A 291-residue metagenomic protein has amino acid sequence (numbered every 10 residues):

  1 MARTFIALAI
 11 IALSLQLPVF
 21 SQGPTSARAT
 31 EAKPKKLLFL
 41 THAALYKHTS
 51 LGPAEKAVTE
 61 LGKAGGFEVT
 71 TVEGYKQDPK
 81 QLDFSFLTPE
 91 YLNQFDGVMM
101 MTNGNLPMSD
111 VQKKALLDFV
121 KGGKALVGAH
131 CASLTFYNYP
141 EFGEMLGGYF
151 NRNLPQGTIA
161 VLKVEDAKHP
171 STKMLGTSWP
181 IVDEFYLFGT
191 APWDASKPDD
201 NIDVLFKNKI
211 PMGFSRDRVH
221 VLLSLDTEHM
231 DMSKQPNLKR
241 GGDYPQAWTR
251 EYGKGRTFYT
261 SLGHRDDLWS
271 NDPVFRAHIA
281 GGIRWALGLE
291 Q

Functional and structural regions predicted by a protein language model:
M1-T4: Positively charged n-region of N-terminal signal peptides that target proteins for export
I6-P18: Bacterial N-terminal signal peptides
G23-K35, T41, T49-G52, A57-E60 (+4 more regions): Extracellular ligand-binding/catalytic regions of CAZymes and related secreted enzymes and adhesion modules
T25-S26, F84-L87, K113-K114, K207-K209 (+1 more regions): A generic local structural motif
T30-P34, K63, E90-Q94, V120-G122 (+6 more regions): Extracellular/periplasmic catalytic domains that process cell-envelope and extracellular macromolecules
K36-L40, L45-T135, W269: Helical hinge/lid and interdomain linker segments adjacent to catalytic or ligand-binding clefts that mediate domain
E68, G148, Q156-G253: Catalytic beta-strand/loop cores that center a nucleophilic Ser/Cys/Thr and support acyl-enzyme chemistry
M100, N105-S178: A glycine-rich, often tryptophan-bearing local segment used as a flexible ligand/cofactor-contacting loop or short
